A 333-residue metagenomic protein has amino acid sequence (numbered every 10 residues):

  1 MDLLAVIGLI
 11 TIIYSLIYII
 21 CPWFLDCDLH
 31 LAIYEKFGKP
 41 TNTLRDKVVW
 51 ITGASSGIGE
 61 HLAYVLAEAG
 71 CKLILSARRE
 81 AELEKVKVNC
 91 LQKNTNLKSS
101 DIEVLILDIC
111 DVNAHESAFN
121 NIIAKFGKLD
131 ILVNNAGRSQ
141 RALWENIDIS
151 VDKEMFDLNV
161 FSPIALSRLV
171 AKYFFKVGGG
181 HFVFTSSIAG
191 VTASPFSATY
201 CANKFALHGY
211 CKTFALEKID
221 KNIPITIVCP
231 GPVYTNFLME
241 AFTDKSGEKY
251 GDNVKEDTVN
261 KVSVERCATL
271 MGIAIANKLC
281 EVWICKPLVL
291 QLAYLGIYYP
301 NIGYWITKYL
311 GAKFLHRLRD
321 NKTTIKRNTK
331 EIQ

Functional and structural regions predicted by a protein language model:
S55-S56: Conserved glycine-rich cofactor-binding loop
A69-V86: Conserved glycine-rich Rossmann-like NAD(P)H-binding loop of the short-chain dehydrogenase/reductase
L143-F156: Substrate-binding pocket helix/loop in short-chain dehydrogenase/reductase
S167, N203: Active-site helix of classical SDR
F174, T192, T213-P224: Active-site-adjacent segment of SDR/Rossmann-fold oxidoreductases
S187: Residue(s) in the substrate-gating loop at a strand-loop-helix junction that position the organic substrate next
D220-P287: SDR active-site lid
